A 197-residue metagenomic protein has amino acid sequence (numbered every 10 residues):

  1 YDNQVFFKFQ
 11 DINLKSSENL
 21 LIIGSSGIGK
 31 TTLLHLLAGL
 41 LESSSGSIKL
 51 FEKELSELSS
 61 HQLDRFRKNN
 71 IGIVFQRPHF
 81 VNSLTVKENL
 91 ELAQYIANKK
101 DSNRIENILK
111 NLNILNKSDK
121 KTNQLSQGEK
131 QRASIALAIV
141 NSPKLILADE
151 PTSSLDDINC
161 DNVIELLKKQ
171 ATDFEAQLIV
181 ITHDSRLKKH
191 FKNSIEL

Functional and structural regions predicted by a protein language model:
A38: Helix-to-loop junction immediately C-terminal to a conserved catalytic motif
G46-E54: Conserved ABC transporter NBD signature motif
E54, S102-K117: Conserved ABC ATPase "signature" region
L55-G72: ABC ATPase NBD coupling module
K121-L125, E129-Q131: Conserved ABC ATPase signature
S142: Conserved catalytic motifs of ABC-family nucleotide-binding domains
I146-D149: Catalytic Walker B motif of ABC-type/P-loop ATPase nucleotide-binding domains
